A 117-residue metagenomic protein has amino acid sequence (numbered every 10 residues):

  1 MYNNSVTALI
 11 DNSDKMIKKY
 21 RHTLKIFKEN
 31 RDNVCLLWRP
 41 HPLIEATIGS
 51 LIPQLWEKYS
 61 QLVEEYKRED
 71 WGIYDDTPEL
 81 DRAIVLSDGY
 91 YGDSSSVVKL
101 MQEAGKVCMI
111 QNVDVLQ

Functional and structural regions predicted by a protein language model:
M1-K58: Conserved catalytic-core segment of nucleotide-activated headgroup transferases in glycan assembly
V6-S13, W71-V85: A long, hydrophobic alpha-helical segment
H22, Q61, S96: Short Gly/charged-rich anion-binding patches and loops
K28-N30, K67, Q102: Anion (oxyanion) recognition and catalysis
N33, R68-W71, G105: A generic structural signal for alpha->beta connector loops
I52-D76: Nucleotide-activated donor-binding/catalytic signature segment of Leloir-type glycosyltransferases, i.e., the conserved
T77-L116: A donor-sugar binding/catalytic signature common to diverse glycosyltransferases and related nucleotide-sugar
